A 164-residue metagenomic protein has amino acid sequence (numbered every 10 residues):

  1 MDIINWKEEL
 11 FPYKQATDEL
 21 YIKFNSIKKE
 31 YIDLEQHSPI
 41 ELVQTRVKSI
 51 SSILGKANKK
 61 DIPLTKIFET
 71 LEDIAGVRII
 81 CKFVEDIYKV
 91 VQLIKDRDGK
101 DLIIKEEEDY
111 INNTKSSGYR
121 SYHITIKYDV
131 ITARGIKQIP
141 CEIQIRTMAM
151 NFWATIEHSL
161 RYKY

Functional and structural regions predicted by a protein language model:
M1-Y31, C141-Y164: An acidic, glycine-/histidine-flanked metal-binding catalytic module
E9, Y13, T17, I50 (+2 more regions): Generic alpha-helical secondary structure
T17-K60: Surface-exposed, low-hydrophobicity interaction/linker segments
E30-Y31, K60-I62, D98-K105: Short secondary-structure junctions
I40-V43, I67, I80: Glycine-rich, low-complexity intrinsically disordered segments
D61-L71: Short, flexible, solvent-exposed loop/turn segments with mixed acidic/basic and small polar residues
F68, C81-Y164: Long beta-strand-rich cores associated with HINT superfamily self-processing modules
D73-V77: Short amphipathic alpha-helical segments
